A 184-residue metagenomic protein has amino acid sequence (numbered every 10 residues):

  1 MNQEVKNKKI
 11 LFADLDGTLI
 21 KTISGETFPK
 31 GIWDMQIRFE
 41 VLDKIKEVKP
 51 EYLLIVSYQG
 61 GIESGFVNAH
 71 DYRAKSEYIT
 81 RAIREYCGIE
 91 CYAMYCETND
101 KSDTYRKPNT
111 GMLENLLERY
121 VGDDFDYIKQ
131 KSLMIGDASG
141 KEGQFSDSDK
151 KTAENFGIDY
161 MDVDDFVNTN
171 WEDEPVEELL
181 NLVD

Functional and structural regions predicted by a protein language model:
M1-L54: Active-site neighborhood of HAD-like aspartate-dependent phosphohydrolases
E4-K6, E47-P50, C87-E90, D124-Q130: Short helix-terminating capping/connector loops at secondary-structure junctions
P29-I37, V67-K75, K107-P108, F145-S148: Alpha-helix N-cap and loop-to-helix initiation/capping positions
V41-S76, I89-S102, I135-A138: Substrate-recognition element of Asp-dependent hydrolases with the DxDx(T/V) motif
E63-Y86, R106-Y120: Short, electropositive alpha-helical surface patch
E77-A93, E177-L180: Structural recognition of alpha->loop->beta junctions
Y105-D147: Conserved Lys-Pro-Asp/Glu-containing loop-to-beta segment of HAD-superfamily phosphomonoesterases, centered on
L133-V176, L182-V183: Acidic, Mg2+-coordinating phosphoryl-transfer loop and its flanking beta/alpha structural elements, shared across
